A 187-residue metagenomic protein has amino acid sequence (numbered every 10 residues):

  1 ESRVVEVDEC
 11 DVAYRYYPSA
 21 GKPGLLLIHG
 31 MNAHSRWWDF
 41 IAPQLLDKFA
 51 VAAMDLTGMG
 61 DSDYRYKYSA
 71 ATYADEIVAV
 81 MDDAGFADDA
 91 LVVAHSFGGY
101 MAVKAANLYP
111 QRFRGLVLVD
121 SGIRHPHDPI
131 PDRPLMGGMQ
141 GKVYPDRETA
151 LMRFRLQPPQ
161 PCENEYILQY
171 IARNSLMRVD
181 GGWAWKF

Functional and structural regions predicted by a protein language model:
V5-C10, R15-Y17, G21, A52-V93 (+1 more regions): Active-site loop/oxyanion-hole signature of alpha/beta-hydrolase fold enzymes
K22, G30-A33, S96: Active-site glycine-rich loops that stabilize anionic/oxyanionic intermediates across multiple enzyme folds
G30-F40, V51: Serine-hydrolase catalytic-loop signature spanning alpha/beta hydrolases and amidase-signature enzymes
N32, L56-G60, I123: Alpha/beta-hydrolase active-site loop signature
A94, G98, A102: Gly/Ala-rich beta-loop-alpha elbow adjacent to hydrolase catalytic centers
V103-N107, F113-E148: Flexible "cap/lid" loop of the alpha/beta hydrolase fold
V143-F187: Conserved alpha/beta-hydrolase catalytic His-Asp/Glu region
